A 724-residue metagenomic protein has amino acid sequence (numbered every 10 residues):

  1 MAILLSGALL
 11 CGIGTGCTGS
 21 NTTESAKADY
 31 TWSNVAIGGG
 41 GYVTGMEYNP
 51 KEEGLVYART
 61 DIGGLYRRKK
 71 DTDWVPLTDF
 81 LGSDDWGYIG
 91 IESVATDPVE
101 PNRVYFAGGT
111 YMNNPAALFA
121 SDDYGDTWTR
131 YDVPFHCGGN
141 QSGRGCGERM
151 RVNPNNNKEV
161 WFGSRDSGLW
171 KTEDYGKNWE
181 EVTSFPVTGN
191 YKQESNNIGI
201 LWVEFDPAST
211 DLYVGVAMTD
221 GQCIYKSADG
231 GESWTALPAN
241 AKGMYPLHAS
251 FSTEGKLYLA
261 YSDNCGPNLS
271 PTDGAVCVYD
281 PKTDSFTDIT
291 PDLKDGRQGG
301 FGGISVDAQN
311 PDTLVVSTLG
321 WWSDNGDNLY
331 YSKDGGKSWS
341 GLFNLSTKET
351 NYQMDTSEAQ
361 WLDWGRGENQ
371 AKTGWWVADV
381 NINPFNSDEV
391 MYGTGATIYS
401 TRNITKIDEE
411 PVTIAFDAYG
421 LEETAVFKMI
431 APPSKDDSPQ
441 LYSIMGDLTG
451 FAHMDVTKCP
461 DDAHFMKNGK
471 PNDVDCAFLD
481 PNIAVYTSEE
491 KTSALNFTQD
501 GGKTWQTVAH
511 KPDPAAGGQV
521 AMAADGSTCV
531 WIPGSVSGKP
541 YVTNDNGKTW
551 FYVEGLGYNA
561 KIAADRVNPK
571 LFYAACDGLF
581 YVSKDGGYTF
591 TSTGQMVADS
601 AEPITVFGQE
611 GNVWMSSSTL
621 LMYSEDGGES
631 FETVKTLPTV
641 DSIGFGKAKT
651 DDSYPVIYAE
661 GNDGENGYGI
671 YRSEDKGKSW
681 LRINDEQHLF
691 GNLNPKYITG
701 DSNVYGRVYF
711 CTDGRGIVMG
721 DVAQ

Functional and structural regions predicted by a protein language model:
M1-I3: Bacterial N-terminal signal peptides that target proteins for export
L5-L9, T15-Q724: Extracellular glycan-interacting surfaces
